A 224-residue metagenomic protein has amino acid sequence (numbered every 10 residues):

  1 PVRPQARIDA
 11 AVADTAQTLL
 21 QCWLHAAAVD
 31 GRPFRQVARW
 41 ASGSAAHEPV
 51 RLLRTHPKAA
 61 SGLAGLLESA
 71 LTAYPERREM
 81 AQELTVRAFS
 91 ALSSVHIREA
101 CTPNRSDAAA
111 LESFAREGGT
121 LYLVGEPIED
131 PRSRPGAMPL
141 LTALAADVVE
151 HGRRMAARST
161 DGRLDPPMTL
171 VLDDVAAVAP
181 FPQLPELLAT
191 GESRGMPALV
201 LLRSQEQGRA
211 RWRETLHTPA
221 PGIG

Functional and structural regions predicted by a protein language model:
P1-R194: P-loop NTPase motor domains
L188-G224: Conserved ATP-driven motor cores of ASCE-family P-loop NTPases powering translocation/secretion/packaging/pilus
